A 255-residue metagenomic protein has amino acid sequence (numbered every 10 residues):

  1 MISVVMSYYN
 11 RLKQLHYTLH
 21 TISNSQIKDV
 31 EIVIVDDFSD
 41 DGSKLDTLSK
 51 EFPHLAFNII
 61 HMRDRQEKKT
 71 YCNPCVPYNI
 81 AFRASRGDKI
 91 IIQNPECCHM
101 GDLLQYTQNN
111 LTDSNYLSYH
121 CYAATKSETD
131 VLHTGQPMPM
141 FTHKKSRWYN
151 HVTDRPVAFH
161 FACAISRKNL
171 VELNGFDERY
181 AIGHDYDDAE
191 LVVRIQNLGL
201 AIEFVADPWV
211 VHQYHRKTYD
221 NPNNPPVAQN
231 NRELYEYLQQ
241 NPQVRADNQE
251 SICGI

Functional and structural regions predicted by a protein language model:
M1-T21: N-proximal low-complexity "stem/linker" segments adjacent to membrane-targeting elements
H20-D29: Short, acidic, metal-binding catalytic loop of nucleotide-sugar glycosyltransferases
D29-S39, I60-D64: Short beta-strand/loop segment that forms part of the nucleotide-sugar
D36-T47, Q66, N94-C98: A conserved acidic beta->alpha catalytic loop
R65-S85: Glycine-rich, basic loop-to-helix element that forms the pyrophosphate-binding segment of sugar-nucleotide handling
F82-R83, M100-R179: Conserved catalytic core of nucleotide-sugar-dependent glycosyltransferases
I90: Short aromatic/hydrophobic "clamp" motif used to bind/position activated sugar donors
R179-I255: C-terminal catalytic/acceptor-binding lobe
